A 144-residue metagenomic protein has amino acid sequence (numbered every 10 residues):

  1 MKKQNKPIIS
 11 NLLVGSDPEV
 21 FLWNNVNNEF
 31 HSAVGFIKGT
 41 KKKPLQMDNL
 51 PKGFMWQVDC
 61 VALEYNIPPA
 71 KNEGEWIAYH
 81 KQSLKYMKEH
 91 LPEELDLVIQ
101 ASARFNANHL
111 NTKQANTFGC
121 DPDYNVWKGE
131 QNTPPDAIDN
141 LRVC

Functional and structural regions predicted by a protein language model:
M1-V143: Terminal catalytic/cofactor-binding subdomain
